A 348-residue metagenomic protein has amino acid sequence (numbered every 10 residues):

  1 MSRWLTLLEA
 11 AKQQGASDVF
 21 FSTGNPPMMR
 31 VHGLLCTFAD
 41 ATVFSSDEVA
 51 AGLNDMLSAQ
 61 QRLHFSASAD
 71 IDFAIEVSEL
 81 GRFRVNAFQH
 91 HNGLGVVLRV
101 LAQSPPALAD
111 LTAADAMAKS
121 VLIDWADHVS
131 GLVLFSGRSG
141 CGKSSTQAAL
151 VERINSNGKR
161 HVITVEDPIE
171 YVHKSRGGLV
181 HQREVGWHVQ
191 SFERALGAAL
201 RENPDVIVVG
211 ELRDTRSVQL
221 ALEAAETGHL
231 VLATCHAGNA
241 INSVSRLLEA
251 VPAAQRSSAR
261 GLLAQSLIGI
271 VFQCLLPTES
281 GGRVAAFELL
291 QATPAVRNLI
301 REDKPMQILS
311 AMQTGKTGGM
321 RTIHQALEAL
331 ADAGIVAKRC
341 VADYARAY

Functional and structural regions predicted by a protein language model:
M1-Y348: Short, flexible helix-loop junctions that flank or precede catalytic/ligand sites
